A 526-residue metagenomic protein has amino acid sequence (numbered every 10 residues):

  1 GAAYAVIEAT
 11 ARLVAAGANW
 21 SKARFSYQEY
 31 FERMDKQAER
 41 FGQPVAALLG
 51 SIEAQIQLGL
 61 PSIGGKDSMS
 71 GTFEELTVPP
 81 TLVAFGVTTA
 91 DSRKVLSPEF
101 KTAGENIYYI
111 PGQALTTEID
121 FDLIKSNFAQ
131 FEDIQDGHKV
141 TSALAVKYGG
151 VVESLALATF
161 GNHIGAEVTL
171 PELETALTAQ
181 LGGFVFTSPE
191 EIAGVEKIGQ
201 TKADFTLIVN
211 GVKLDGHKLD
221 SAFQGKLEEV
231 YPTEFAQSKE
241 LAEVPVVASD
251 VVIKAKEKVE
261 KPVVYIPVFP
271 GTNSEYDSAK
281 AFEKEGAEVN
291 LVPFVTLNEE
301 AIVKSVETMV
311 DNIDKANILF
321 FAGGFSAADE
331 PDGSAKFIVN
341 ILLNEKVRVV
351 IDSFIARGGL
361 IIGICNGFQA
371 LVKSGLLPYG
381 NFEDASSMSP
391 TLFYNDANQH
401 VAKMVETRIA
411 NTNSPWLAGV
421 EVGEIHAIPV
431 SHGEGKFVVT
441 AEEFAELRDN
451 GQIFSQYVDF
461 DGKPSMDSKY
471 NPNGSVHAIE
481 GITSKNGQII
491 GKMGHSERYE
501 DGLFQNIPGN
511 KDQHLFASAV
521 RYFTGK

Functional and structural regions predicted by a protein language model:
G1-D122, F269, I318-I341: Glycine-rich phosphate/pyrophosphate-binding loop regions near the starts of catalytic domains
E8-N19, S142-A158, G271-E275, L360 (+4 more regions): Conserved phosphate/anionic-ligand binding catalytic regions in large, soluble enzymes, centered on
R12, Y30-E32, S51, D67-M69 (+16 more regions): Short, glycine-/Ser/Thr-/acidic-enriched flexible segments
F25, I63-G65, G86, Y109 (+10 more regions): General beta-strand structural signal in soluble alpha/beta enzymes
R40, P44-A54, L58, I63 (+6 more regions): Glycine-/charge-enriched secondary-structure boundary and capping motifs
I198, T308-D311, D352-S353, S387-K526: Amide-donor transfer/coupling interface in amidating biosynthetic enzymes
G211-I364, F368-Y379, F393-V401, Y470 (+2 more regions): N-terminal beta1-alpha1 cap of cysteine-dependent amidohydrolase-like domains
